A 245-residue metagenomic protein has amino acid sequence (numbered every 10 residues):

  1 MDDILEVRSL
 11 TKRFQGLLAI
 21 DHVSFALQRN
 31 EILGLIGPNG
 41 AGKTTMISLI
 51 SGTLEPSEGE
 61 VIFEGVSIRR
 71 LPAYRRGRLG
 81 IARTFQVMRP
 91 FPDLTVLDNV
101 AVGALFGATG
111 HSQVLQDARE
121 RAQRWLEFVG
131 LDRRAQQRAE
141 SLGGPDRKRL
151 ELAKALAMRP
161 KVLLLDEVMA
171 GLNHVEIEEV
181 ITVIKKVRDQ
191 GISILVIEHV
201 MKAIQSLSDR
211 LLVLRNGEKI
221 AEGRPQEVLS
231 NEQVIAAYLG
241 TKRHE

Functional and structural regions predicted by a protein language model:
I36-P38: The feature captures the beta-strand-to-loop junction immediately N-terminal to the Walker
S51: Helix-to-loop junction immediately C-terminal to a conserved catalytic motif
G59-V66, L79: Conserved ABC transporter NBD signature motif
R69-R70, W125-D146: Conserved ABC nucleotide-binding domain
L115-R134, K161, T182-K185: Conserved ABC ATPase "signature" region
L163-E167: Catalytic Walker B motif of ABC-type/P-loop ATPase nucleotide-binding domains
I204-S206: A short, surface-exposed alpha-helical micro-motif characterized by mixed small hydrophobic and charged/polar residues
